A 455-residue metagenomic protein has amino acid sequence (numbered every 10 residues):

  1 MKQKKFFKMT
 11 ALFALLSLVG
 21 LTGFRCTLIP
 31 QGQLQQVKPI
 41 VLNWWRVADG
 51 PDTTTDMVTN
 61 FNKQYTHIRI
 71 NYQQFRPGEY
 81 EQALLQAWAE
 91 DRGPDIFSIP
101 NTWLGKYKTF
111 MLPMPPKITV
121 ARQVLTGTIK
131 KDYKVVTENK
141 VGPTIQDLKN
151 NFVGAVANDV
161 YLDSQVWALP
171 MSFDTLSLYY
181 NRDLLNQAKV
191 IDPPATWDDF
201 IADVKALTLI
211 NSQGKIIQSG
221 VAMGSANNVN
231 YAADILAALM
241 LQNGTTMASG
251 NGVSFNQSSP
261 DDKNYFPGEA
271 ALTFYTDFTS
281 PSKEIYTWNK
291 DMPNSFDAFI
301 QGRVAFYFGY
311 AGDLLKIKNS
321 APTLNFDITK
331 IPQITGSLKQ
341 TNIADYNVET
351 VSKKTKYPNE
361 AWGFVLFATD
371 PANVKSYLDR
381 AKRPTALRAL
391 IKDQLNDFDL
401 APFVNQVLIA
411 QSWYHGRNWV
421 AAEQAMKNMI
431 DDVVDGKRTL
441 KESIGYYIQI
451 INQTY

Functional and structural regions predicted by a protein language model:
K2-L112, P116-T126, N139-G142, D192 (+5 more regions): Conserved N-terminal structural module of periplasmic/extracytoplasmic solute-binding proteins
R46, N342-I343, E349, R380-A386 (+1 more regions): C-terminal capping/gating helix-and-loop segments adjacent to ligand/active sites or protein-protein/ligand interfaces
R69, S164-Q165, A188, T279-S282 (+6 more regions): Extracytoplasmic/periplasmic substrate-recognition and gating elements
Q74-A83, W197-I201, Y286-I300: Short helix-initiation/N-cap motifs at beta->coil->alpha
W103-T175, A232: Hinge/lid segment of periplasmic solute-binding proteins
K117-N151, N211-S212, S225-A226, T245-E269 (+2 more regions): Short, solvent-exposed loop/beta-turn-alpha elements that line the ligand-binding surface or hinge of extracytoplasmic
A155-M171, L176, I201-Q257, V304: Extracytoplasmic/periplasmic solute-binding protein
D203-T208, L241, T245-N289: Glycine-centered hinge/linker elements that transmit conformational signals in sensory and ligand-binding systems
